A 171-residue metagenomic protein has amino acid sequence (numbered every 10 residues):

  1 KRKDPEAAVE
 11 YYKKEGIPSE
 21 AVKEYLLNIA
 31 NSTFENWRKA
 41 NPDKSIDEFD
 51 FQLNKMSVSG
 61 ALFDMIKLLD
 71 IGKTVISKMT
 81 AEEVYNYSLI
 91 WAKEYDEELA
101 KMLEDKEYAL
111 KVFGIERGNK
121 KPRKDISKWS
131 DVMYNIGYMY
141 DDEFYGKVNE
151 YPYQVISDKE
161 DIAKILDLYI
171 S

Functional and structural regions predicted by a protein language model:
K1, A8, E160-S171: Active-site cores that bind ATP or allylic diphosphates and position pyrophosphate for catalysis
K1-I156: Catalytic adenosine-cofactor/nucleotide-binding cores of aminoacyl-tRNA synthetases and other
